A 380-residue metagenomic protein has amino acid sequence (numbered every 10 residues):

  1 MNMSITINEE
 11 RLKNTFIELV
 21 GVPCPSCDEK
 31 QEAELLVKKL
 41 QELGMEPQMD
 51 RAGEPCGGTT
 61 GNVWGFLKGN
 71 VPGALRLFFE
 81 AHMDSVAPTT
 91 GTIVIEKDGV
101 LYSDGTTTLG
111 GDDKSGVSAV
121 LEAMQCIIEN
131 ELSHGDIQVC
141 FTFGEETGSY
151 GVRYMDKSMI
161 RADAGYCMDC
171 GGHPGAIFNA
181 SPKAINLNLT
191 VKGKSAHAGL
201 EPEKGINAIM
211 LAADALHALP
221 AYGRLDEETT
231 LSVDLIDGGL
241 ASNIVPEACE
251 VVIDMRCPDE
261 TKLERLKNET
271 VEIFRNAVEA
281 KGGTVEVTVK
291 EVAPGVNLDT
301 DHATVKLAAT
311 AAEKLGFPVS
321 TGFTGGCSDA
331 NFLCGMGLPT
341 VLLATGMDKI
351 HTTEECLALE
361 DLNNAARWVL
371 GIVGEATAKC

Functional and structural regions predicted by a protein language model:
N2-K30, E291, D348-T352: N-terminal capping segment at the start of a domain
P25-G73: A non-catalytic alpha/beta surface segment that caps or lines the substrate-entry region of metallo-dependent hydrolase
A33, G58-N62, F66-K68, P72-F141 (+3 more regions): Active-site metal-coordination/substrate-binding segment of hydrolases, especially metallo-dependent peptidases
Q48, A208-C380: Metal-dependent amide/peptide-bond hydrolase catalytic core, centered on the "pita-bread" metallohydrolase fold
G53-P55, M83-S85, C140-G148, C170-G172 (+2 more regions): Acidic, glycine-rich active-site loops and adjacent beta-strand->loop/helix elements that engage anionic groups
D84-G99, I177-T190, V341: Acidic-glycine-rich active-site phosphate/pyrophosphate-binding loop
E96-T108, K192-A196, L315-G316, M347-H351: Glycine/charged-rich beta-loop-alpha catalytic/anionic-binding loops adjacent to active sites
G105-P182, R224, E228, S242-N243 (+2 more regions): Acidic/histidine-rich catalytic neighborhood of metal-dependent amide-processing enzymes
